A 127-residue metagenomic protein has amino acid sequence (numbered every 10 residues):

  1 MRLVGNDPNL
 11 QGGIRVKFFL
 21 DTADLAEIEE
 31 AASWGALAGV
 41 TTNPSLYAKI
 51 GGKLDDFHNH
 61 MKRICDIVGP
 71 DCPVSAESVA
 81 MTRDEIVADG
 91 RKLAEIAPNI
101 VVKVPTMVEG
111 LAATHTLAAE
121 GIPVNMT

Functional and structural regions predicted by a protein language model:
R2-R15: Short, Lys/Arg-enriched N-terminal segments with co-localized hydrophobic residues within the first ~10-30 amino acids
V16-L20, D24-I28, W34-A36, P44-P123: Active-site beta->alpha loop and helix N-cap motifs at the rims of alpha/beta catalytic domains
T41, N125-T127: Short hydrophobic alpha-helical runs that function as membrane-insertion/retention elements
